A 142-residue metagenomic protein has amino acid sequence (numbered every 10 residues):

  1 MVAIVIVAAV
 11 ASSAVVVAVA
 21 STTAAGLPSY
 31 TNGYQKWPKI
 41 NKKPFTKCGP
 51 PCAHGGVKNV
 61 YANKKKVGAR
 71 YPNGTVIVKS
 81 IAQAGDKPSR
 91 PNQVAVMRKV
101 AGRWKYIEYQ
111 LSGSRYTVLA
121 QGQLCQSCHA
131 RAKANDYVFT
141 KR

Functional and structural regions predicted by a protein language model:
V2-A14: Bacterial N-terminal signal peptides
A14-S21: Signal peptide processing junction and immediate N-terminal pro/mature segment of secreted/exported proteins
S21-A53, K64-R142: Sequence context surrounding c-type heme c attachment/ligation sites in exported
Y61: A Trp-anchored, charged/polar loop motif used as the substrate-binding/catalytic surface of acyl/ester-handling
